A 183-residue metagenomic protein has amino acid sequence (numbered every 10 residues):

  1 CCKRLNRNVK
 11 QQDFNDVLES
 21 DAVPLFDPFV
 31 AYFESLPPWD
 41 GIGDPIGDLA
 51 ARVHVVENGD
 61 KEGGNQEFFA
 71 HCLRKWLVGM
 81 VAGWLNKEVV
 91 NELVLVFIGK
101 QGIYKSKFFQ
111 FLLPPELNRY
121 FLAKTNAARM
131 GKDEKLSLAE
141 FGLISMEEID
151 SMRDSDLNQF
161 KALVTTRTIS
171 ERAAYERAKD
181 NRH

Functional and structural regions predicted by a protein language model:
C1-P28: A short N-terminal interaction module
L5, L36, D40, V164-R167: Conserved NTP-handling cores and scaffolds of large molecular machines
D21-E140: P-loop NTPase catalytic core of nucleic-acid-dependent motor ATPases
K87, K135-L138, M152-D154, A178-H183: Conserved catalytic network of the ASCE P-loop NTPase/AAA+ motor domain
E140-L143, T168-S170, H183: Loop/turn-to-beta-strand initiation segments
F141-T165: Conserved AAA+/SF3 P-loop NTPase catalytic/coupling segment centered on the Walker-B
L157-D180: Conserved catalytic/switch belt of AAA+ P-loop NTPases
